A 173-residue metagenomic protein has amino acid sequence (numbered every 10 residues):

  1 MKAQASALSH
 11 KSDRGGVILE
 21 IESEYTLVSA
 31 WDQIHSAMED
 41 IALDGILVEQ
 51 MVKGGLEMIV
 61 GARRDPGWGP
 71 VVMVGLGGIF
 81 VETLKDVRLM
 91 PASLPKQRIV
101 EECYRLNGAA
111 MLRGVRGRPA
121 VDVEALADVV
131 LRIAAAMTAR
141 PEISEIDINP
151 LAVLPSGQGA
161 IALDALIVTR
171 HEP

Functional and structural regions predicted by a protein language model:
M1-P173: ATP-dependent carboxylate/acyl-activation modules
